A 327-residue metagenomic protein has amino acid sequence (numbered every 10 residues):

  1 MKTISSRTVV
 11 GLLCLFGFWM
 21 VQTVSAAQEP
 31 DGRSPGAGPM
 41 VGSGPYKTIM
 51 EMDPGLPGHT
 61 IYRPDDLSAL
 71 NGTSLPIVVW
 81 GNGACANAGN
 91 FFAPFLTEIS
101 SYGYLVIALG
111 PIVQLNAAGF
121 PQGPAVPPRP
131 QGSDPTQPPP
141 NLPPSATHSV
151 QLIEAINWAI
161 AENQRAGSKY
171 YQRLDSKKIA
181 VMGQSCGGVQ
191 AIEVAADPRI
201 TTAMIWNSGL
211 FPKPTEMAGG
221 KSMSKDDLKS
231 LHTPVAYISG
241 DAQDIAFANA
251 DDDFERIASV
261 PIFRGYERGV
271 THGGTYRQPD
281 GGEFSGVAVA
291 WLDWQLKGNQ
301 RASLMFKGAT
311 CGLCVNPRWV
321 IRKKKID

Functional and structural regions predicted by a protein language model:
M1-L12: Bacterial N-terminal signal peptides that target proteins for export
V10-V21: Bacterial N-terminal signal peptides
V24-R63, L67, C311-C314, R322-D327: A domain-start/cap signature at the N-terminus of enzymes
M50-L174: Serine-hydrolase catalytic machinery in alpha/beta-hydrolase-like enzymes
W80-A84, S185, S208, G240: Glycine-rich His-Gly loop
N157-S230: Primarily recognizes the serine-hydrolase "nucleophile elbow" in alpha/beta-hydrolase and SGNH/GDSL folds
T201-Q278: The feature captures the conserved acid-bearing segment of alpha/beta-hydrolase catalytic domains
G269, Q278-D327: Alpha/beta-hydrolase-fold serine-hydrolase catalytic core, especially in secreted/extracellular enzymes
